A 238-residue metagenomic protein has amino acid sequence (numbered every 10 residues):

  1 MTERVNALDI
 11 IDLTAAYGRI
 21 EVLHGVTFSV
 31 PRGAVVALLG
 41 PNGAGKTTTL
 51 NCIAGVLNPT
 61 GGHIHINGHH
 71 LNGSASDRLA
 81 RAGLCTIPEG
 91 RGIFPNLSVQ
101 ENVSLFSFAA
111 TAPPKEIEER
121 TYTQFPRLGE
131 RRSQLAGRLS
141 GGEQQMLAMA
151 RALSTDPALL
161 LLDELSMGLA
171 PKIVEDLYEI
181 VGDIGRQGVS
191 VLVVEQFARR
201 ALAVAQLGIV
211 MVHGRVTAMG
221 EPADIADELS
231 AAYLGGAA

Functional and structural regions predicted by a protein language model:
G18, S74-S76, V99-E116, Q124-G129 (+2 more regions): ABC-type ATPase nucleotide-binding domains, specifically the catalytic core motifs of the NBD
L39-P41: The feature captures the beta-strand-to-loop junction immediately N-terminal to the Walker
A54: Helix-to-loop junction immediately C-terminal to a conserved catalytic motif
G62-L71, A82, P114-E116, R120-T123 (+1 more regions): Conserved ABC transporter NBD signature motif
L135-L139, E143: Conserved ABC ATPase signature
A152-L153: ABC ATPase C-loop
